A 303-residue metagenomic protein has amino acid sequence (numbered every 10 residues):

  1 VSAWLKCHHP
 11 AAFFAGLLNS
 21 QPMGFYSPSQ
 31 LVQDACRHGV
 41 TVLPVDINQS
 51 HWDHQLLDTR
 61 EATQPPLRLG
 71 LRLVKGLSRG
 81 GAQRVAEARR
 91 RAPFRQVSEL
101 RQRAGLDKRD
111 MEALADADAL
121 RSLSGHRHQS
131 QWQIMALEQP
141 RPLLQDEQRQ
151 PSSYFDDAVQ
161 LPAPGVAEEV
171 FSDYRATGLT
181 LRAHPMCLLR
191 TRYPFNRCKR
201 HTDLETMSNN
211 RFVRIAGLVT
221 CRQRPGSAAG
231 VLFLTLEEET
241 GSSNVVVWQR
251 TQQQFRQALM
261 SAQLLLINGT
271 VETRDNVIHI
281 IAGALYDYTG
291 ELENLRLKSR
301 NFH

Functional and structural regions predicted by a protein language model:
V1-H303: Noncatalytic, beta-rich nucleic-acid-contacting surfaces in large DNA/RNA-processing enzymes
